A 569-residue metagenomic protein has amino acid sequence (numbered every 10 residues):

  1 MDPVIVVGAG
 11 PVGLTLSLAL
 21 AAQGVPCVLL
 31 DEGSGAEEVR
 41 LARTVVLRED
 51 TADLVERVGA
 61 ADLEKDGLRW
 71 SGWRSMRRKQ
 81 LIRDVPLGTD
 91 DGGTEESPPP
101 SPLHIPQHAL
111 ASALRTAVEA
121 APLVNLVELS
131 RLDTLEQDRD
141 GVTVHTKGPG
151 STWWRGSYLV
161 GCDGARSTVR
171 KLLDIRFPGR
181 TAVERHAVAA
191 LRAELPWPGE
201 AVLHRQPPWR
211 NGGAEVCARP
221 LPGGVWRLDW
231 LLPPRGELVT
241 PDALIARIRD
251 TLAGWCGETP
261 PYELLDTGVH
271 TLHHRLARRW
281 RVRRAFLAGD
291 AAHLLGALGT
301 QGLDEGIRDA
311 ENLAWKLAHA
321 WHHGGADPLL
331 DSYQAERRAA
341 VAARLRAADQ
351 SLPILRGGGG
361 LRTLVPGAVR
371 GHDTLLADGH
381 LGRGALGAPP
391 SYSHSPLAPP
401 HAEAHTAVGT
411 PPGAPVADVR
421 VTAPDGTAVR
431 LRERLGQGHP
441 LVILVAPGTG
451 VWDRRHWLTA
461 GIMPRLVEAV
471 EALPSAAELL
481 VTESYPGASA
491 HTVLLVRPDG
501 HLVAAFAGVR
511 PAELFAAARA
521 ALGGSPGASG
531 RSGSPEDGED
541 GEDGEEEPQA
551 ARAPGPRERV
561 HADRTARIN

Functional and structural regions predicted by a protein language model:
D2-P3, V7, A21-Q23, R77-D90 (+3 more regions): Helical substrate-recognition/capping region of FAD-dependent monooxygenase/halogenase enzymes
A9-P11, E32, Q107: Glycine-rich Rossmann-fold phosphate-binding loop(s) that bind the pyrophosphate of adenine dinucleotide cofactors
V12, G35, H501: Conserved Rossmann-like nucleotide-cofactor binding loop
A21-R43: Glycine-rich FAD pyrophosphate-binding loop
V39-E119: Active-site-adjacent segment of FAD-dependent monooxygenases/related oxidoreductases
T116, H145, T152, Y158 (+1 more regions): Conserved FAD-binding catalytic core of PHBH/FMO-like flavoproteins
E128-V142: A conserved short coil-to-beta-strand element within the FAD-binding core of flavoproteins
P222, P241-E305, A340, R344-A347: FAD/FMN-dependent oxidoreductases across multiple families
